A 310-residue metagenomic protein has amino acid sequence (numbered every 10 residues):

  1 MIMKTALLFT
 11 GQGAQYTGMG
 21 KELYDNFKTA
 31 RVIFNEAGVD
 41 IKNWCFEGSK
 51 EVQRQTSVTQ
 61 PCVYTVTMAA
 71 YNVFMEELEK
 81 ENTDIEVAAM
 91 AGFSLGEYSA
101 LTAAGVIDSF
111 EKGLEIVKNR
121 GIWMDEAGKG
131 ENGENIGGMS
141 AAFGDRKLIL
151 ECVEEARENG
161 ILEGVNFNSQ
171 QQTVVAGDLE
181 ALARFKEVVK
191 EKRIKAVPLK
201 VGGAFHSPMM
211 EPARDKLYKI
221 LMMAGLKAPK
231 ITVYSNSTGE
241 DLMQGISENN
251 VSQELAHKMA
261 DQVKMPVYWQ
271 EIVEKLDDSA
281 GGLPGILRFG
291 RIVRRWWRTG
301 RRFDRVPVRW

Functional and structural regions predicted by a protein language model:
I2-I149, P284-W310: FabD-like malonyl-/acyl-CoA
Q12, E81, A104-H257, D261: Alpha/beta catalytic cores of group-transfer enzymes, especially the acyltransferase/condensing modules of polyketide
C62-A69, D261-W269: A short, flexible low-complexity segment enriched in Lys/Arg and Gly/Pro that occurs in N-terminal basic tails
D84-V87, N159-I161, R193, K230 (+2 more regions): A generic structural signal for alpha->beta connector loops
E240, P266, G290-R294: Short Gly/Pro-enriched loop/turn and capping motifs at secondary-structure junctions
V263-G281: A short, acidic, amphipathic alpha-helical segment used as a generic capping/interface helix at domain edges
